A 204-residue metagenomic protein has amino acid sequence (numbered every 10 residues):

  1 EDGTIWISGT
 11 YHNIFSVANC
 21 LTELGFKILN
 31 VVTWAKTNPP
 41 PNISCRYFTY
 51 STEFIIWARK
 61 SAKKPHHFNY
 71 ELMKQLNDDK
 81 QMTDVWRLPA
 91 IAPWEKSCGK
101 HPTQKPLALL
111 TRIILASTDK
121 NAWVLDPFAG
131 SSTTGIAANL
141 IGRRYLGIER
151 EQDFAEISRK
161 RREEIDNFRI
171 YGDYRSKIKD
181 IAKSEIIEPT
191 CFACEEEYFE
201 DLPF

Functional and structural regions predicted by a protein language model:
E1-I157, E200-F204: Core catalytic lobe of class I
R159-Y198: S-adenosyl-L-methionine
